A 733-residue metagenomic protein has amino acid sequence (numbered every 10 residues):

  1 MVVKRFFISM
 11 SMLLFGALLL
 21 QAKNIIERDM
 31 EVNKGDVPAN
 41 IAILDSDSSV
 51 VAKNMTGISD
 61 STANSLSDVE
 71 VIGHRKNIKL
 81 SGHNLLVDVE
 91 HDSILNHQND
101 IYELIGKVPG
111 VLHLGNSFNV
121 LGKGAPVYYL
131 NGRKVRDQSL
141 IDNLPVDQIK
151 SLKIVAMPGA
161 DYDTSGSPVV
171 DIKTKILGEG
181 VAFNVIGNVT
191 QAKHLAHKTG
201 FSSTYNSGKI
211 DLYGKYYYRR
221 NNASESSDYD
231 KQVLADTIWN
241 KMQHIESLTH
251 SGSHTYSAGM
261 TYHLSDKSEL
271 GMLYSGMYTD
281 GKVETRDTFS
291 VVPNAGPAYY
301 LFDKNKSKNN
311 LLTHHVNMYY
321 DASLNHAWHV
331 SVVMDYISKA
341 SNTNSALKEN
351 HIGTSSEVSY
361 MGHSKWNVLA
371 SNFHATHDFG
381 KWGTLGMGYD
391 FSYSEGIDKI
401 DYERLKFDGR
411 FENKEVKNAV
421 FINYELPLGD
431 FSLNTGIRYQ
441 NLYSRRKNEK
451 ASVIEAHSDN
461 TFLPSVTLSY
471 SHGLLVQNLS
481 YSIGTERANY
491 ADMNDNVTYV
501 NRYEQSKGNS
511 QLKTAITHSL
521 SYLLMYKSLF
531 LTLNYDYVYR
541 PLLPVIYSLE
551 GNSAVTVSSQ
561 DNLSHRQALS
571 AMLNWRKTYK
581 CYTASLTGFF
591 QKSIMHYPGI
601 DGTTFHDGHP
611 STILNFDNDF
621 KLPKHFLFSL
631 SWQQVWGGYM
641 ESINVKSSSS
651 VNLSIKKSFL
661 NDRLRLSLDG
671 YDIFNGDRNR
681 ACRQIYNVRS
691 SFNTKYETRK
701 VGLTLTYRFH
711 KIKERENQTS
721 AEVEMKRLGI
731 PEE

Functional and structural regions predicted by a protein language model:
V2, T56-G57, D68, I101-L104 (+4 more regions): N-terminal periplasmic accessory domains that precede and gate Gram-negative outer-membrane beta-barrel machines
I25-S93, G115, V155-A156: Short, acidic, small-residue-rich periplasmic hinge/interaction motif at the N-terminus of Gram-negative outer-membrane
Y102-K134: Extracytoplasmic beta-strand/coil segments of soluble accessory domains associated with Gram-negative outer-membrane
K107, R133-G159, S203: Short acidic/polar hinge/loop motifs at secondary-structure boundaries that mediate gating or recognition
H194-N222, I238-T285, L312-N325, T612-N618: Transmembrane beta-barrel wall of Gram-negative outer-membrane proteins
T255-G281, K304-E449, S469-V476, L529-L533 (+3 more regions): Face-selective signature of the C-terminal outer-membrane beta-barrel domain
V368-A370, A419, K513, S519 (+2 more regions): Outer membrane beta-barrel strand-and-loop segments of large Gram-negative receptors, especially TonB-dependent
N413, A456-H457, T485-Y539, V557-S570 (+1 more regions): Outer-membrane beta-barrel signature, preferentially recognizing the C-terminal barrel domain of Gram-negative
